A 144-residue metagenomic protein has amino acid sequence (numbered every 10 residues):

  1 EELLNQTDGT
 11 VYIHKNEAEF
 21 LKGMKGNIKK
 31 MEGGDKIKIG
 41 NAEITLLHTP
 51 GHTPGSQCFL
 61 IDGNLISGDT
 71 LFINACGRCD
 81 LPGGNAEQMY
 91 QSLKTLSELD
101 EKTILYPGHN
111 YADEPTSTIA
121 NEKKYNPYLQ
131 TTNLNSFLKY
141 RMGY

Functional and structural regions predicted by a protein language model:
E1-T45, K124-Y128, T132: Active-site HxH/HxHxD metal-binding segment of metal-dependent hydrolases
F20, E43, H48, P54-G143: Metallo-beta-lactamase
